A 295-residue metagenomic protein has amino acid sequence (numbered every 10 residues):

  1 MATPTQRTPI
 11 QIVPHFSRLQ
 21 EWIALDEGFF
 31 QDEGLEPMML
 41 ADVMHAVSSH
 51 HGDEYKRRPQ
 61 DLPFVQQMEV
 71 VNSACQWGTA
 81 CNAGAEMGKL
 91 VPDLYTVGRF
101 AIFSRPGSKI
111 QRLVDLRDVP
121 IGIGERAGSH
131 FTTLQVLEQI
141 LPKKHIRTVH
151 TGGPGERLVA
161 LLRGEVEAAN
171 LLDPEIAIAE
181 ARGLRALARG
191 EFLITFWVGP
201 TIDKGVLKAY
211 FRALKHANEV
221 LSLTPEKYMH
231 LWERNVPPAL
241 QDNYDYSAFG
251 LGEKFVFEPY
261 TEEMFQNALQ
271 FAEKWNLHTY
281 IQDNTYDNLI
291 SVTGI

Functional and structural regions predicted by a protein language model:
M1-Q11, E138, T148-A169, G294: Long, low-complexity, intrinsically disordered polar/charged segments
A2-K143, T148, A186-R189: Short, glycine-/small- and polar/acidic-enriched structural segments that line small-molecule recognition paths
G28, G164, G183, N276-T279: Short glycine-centered helix-capping/turn motifs at secondary-structure transition points
H45, G78-T79, I176, I194 (+1 more regions): Positions that flank functional sites
C75-Q76, D173, P225, Y260: Short secondary-structure boundary segments
G153-N235: Pocket-lining segment of extracytoplasmic ligand-binding domains
K204-T279: Secondary-structure end/capping motifs
E273-I295: Conserved C-terminal helix/tail region of periplasmic/extracytoplasmic solute-binding proteins
